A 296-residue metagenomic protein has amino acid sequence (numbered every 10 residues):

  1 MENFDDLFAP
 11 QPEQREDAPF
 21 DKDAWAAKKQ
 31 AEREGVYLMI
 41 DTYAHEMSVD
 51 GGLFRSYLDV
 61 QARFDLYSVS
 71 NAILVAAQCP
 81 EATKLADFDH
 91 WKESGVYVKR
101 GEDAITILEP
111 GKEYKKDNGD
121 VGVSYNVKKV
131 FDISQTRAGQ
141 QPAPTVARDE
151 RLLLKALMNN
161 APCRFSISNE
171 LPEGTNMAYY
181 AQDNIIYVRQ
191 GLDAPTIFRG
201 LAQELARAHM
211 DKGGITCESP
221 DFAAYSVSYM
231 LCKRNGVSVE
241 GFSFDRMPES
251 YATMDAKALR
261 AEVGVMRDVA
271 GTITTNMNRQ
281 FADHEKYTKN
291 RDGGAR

Functional and structural regions predicted by a protein language model:
M1-R296: N-terminal accessory/interface modules of nucleic-acid-binding and processing proteins
